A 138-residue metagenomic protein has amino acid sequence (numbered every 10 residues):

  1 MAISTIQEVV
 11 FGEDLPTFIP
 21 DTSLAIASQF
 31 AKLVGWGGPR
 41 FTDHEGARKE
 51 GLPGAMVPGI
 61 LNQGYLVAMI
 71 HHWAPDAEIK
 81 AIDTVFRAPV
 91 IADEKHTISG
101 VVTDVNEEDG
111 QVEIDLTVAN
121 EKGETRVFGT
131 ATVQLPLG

Functional and structural regions predicted by a protein language model:
M1-A55: Catalytic strand-loop segment that frames the active site of acyl-thioester-processing enzymes
M1-L15, P89-G138: HotDog/MaoC-like acyl-thioester-processing domains
F18, I26, G37, E78-I82 (+2 more regions): A generic structural signal for short beta-strands and their flanking turns/coil linkers
K32-W36, H71-P75, E121: Short, intrinsically disordered, mixed-charge
R48-V102: Hydrophobic beta-strand-centered segment that forms part of the acyl-chain substrate-binding groove
